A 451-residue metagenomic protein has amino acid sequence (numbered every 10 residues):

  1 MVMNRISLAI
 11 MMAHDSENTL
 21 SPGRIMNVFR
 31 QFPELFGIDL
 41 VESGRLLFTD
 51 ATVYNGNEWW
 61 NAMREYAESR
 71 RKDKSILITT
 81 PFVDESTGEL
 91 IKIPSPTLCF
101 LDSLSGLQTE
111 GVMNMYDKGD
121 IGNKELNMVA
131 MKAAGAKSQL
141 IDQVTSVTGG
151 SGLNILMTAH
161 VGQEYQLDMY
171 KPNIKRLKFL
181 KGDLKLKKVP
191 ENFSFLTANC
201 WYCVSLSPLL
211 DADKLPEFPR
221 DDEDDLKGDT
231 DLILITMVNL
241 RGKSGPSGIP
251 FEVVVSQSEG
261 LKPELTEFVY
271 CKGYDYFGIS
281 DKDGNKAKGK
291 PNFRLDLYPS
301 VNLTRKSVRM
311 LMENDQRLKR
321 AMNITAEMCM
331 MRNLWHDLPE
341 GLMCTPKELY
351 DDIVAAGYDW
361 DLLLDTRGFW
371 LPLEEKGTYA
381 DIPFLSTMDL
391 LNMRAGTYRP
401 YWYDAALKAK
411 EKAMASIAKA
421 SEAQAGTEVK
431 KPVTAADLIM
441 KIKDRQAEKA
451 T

Functional and structural regions predicted by a protein language model:
V2-R5: Walker A/P-loop NTP-binding motif
S7-E125: Conserved inter-motif catalytic segment of the P-loop NTP-binding fold
I10-A13, F48, L156, W201-C203 (+1 more regions): Short hydrophobic alpha-helical runs that function as membrane-insertion/retention elements
F29-F32, A67-R70, K74, Q108-G111 (+4 more regions): Conserved NTP-handling cores and scaffolds of large molecular machines
K72-E89, P172-K185, D213-D221, K347-D359: Charged, glycine/proline-rich intrinsically disordered loops and linkers
V129-T266, Y270: Phosphate-binding/switch region of NTP-binding enzymes
P208-T451: C-terminal regions of RecA-like/P-loop NTPase motor modules
